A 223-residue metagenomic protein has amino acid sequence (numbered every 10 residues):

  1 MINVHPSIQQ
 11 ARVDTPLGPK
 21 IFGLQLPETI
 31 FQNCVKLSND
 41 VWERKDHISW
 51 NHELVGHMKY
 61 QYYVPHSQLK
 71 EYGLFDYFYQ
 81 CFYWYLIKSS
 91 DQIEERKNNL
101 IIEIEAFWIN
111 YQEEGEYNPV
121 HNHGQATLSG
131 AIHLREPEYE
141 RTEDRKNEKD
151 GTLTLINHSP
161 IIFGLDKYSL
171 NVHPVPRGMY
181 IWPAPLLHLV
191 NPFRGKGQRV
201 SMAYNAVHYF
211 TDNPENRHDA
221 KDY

Functional and structural regions predicted by a protein language model:
M1-R96, Y117: Non-heme Fe(II)/2-oxoglutarate
H52, H208-F210: Localized sequence-composition bias
E103-I181, Q198, D212-E215, D219: Catalytic core of non-heme Fe(II) oxygenases with the double-stranded beta-helix
E116-Y117, P185-L189: Histidine-centered metal-chelating micro-motifs
L134, L186, A206-H208: Short beta-strand segments enriched in hydrophobic/aromatic residues within well-folded beta-rich domains
L187-S201: Ligand-binding loop in jelly-roll beta-barrel domains
